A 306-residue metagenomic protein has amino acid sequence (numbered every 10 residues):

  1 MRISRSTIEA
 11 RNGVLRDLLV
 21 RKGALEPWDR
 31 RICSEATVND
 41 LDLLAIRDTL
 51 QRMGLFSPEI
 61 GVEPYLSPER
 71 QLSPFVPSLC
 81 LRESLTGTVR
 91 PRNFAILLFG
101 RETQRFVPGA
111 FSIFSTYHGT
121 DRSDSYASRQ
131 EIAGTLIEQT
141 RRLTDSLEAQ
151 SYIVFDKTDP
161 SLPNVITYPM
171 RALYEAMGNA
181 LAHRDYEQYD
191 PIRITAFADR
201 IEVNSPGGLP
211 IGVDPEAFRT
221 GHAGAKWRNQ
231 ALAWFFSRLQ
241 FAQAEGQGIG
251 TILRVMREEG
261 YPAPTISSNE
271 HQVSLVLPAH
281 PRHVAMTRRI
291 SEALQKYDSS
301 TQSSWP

Functional and structural regions predicted by a protein language model:
I3-D190, A196-A225, L239, G248: Active-site helix-to-loop segments that bind/position phosphate- or nucleotide-bearing substrates and donors across
L97, S304-P306: A short acidic, leucine-rich amphipathic alpha-helix
R105-F106, S112, V213-P215, R219-S304: Flexible, glycine-/charge-rich segments associated with ATP-binding catalytic modules
